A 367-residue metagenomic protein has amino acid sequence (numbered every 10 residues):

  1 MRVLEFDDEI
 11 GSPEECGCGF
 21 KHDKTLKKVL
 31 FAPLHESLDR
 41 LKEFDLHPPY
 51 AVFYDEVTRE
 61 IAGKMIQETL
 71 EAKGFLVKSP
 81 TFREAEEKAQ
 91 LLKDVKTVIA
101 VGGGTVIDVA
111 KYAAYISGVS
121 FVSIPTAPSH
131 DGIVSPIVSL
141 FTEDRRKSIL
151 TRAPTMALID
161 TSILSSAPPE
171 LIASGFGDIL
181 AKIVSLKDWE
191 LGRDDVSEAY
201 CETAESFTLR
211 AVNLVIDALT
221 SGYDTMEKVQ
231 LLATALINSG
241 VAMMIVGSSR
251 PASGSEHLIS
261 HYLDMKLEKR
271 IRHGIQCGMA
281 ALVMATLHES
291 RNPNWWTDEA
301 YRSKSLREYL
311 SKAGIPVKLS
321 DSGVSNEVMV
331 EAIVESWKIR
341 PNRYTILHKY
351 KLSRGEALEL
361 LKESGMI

Functional and structural regions predicted by a protein language model:
M1-C18, I179, R291-I367: C-terminal charged capping/lid subdomain of soluble metabolic enzymes
M1-T97: ATP/NTP phosphate-donor binding region
K21-D23, F44-D45, L91-K93, A114 (+6 more regions): Solvent-exposed alpha-helices and their adjacent loops that cap or buttress functional pockets in soluble metabolic
I61-A62, G103-Y112, H130-I133, A252: Short glycine/serine/threonine-rich phosphate/pyrophosphate-binding segments that cradle anionic phosphate groups
D94-A127: A short, small-residue-rich loop immediately preceding and capping a beta-strand
Y115-N213: A glycine/threonine-rich phosphate-anchoring loop and its flanking beta-alpha core in nucleotide/phosphate-binding
T203-K312: Active-site segments that bind and position negatively charged phosphate/pyrophosphate groups
